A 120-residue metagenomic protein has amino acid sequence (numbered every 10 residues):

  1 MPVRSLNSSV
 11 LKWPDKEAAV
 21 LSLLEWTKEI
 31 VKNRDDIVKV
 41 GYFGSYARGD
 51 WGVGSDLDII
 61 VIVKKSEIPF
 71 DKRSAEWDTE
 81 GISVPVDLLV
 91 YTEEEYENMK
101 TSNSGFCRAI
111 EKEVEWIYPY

Functional and structural regions predicted by a protein language model:
M1-K39, R48-G54, V63-Y120: Catalytic core of pol beta-like nucleotidyltransferases
I59-V61: Short beta-strand->loop micro-motif that forms the acidic, two-metal-ion catalytic signature in nucleotide-processing
